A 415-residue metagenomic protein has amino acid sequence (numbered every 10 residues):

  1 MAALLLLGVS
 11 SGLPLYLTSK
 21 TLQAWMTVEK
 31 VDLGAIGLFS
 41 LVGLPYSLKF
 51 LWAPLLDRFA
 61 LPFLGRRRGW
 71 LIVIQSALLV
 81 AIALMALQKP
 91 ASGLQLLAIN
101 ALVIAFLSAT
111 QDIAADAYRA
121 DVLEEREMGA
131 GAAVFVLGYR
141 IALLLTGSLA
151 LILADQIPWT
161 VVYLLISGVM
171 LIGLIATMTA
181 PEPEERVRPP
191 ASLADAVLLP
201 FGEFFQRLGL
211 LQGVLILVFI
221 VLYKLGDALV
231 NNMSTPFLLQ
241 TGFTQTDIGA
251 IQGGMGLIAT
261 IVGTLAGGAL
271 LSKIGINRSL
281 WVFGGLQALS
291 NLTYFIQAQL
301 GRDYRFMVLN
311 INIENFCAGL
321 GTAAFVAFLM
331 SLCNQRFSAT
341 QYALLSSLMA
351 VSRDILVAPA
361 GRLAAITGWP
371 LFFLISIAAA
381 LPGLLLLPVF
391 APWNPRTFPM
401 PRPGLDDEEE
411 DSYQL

Functional and structural regions predicted by a protein language model:
M1-Y46, L215-F219, Y223-F237, T241: Helix-loop boundary and gating motifs at the non-cytosolic
L33-G34, E125-V134, Q245-T246, Q335-L345: Loop-to-transmembrane helix entry/capping segments in MFS-fold secondary transporters and related SLC/MFSD carriers
L48-G65, V262-S279, A364-A365: Helix-to-loop junctions at the C-terminal end of transmembrane segments in multipass secondary transporters
L48-K49, G129-A150, A154, S346-V357: Glycine-rich segments within core transmembrane alpha-helices of 12-TM secondary carriers
L71-A91, G285-R302: C-terminal ends and interior cores of transmembrane alpha-helices in multi-pass membrane transporters/permeases
V73-V80, V161-T179, L371-V389: Symmetry-related core transmembrane helices of the 12-TM Major Facilitator Superfamily/SLC fold
E182-I216: Juxtamembrane intracellular "pre-TM" segments in multi-pass secondary transporters
R278-F325: C-terminal transmembrane helical hairpin of 12-TM major facilitator-type secondary transporters
